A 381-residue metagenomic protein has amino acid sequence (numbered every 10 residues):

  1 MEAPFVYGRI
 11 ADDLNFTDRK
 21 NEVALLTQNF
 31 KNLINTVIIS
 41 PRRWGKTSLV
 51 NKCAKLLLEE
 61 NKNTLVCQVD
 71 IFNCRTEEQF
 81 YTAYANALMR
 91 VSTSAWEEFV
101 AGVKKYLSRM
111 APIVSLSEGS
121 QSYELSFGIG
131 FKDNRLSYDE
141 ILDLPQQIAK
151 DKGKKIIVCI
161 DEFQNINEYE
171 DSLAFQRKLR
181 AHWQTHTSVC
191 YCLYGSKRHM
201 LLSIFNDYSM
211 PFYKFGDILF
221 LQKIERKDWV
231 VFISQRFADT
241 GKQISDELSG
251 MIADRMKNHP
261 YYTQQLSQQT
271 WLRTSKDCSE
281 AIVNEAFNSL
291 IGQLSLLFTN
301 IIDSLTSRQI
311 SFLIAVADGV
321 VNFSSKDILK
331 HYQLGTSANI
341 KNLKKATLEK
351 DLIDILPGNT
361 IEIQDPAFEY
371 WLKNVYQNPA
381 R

Functional and structural regions predicted by a protein language model:
M1-P41, L56-E60, A380-R381: A short, basic N-terminal segment
E2-F5, G292-R381: C-terminal leucine-rich, beta-strand-based interaction scaffolds used for sensing/assembly
N35, F127-K197, N206: Conserved Walker B catalytic segment
P41-W44, S48-I157, A338: P-loop NTPase nucleotide-binding core
L56, Q269, A346-E349: Alpha-helical DNA-recognition elements
R198-G216: Short regulatory helix/loop adjacent to the ATP-binding pocket of P-loop NTPases
D217-D228: Conserved AAA+ ATPase "SRH/arginine-finger" region at the nucleotide-binding site
V230, S234-L296: Amphipathic alpha-helical "lid/sensor" segments that cap RecA-like P-loop NTPase cores
